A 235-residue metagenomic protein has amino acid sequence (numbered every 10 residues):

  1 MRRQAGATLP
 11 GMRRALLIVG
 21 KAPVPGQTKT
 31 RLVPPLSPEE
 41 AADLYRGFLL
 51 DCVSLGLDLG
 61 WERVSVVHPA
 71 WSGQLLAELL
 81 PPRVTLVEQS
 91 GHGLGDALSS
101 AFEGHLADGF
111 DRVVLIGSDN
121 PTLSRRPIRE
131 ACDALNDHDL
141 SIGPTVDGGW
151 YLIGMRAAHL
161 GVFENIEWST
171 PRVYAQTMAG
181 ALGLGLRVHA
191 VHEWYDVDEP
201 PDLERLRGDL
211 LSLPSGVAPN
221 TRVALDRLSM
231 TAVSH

Functional and structural regions predicted by a protein language model:
R2-R3, A7-R31: N-terminal nucleotide-binding beta1-loop-alpha1 segment
D43-W61: A short, N-terminal amphipathic alpha-helix
E62-T85: Acidic donor-binding segment of Leloir-type glycosyltransferases
E78-V113: Short phosphate-binding loop-to-helix
I116: Catalytic metal- and UDP-sugar-binding loop of GT-A-like glycosyltransferases, i.e., residues flanking the conserved
L123-D147: Conserved donor-nucleotide/metal-binding helix-loop-beta segment in metal-dependent transferases, i.e., the alpha-helix
H159-G180: Short, glycine-/small-residue-rich phosphate/pyrophosphate-handling segment
Q176-H235: Conserved alpha/beta core of the MobA/IspD/sugar-nucleotide pyrophosphorylase nucleotidyltransferase superfamily
